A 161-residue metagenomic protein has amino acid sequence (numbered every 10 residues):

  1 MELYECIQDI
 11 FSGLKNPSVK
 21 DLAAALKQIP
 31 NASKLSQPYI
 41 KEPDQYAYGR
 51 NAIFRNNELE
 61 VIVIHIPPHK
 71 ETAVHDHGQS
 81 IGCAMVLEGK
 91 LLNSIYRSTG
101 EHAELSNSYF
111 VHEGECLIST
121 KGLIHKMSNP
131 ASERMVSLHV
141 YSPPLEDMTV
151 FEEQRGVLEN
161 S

Functional and structural regions predicted by a protein language model:
M1-L35: N-terminal leader/capping segments at the start of a protein or of a new domain
P38-K70: A short glycine-rich, His/Asp/Glu-containing loop-to-beta-strand
V63-H77, T120-G122: Conserved short histidine dyad/triad with adjacent acidic residue
P68, Q79-R97: Glycine- and acidic-residue-biased ligand/ion/polar-headgroup-sensing regions
C83, S132-M148: A short hydrophobic beta-strand segment most commonly corresponding to one strand of the jelly-roll/cupin
S98-I124: Short acidic-glycine-tyrosine-enriched beta hairpin
M127-A131: Asparagine-centered strand-capping/turn motif at beta-strand->loop junctions
